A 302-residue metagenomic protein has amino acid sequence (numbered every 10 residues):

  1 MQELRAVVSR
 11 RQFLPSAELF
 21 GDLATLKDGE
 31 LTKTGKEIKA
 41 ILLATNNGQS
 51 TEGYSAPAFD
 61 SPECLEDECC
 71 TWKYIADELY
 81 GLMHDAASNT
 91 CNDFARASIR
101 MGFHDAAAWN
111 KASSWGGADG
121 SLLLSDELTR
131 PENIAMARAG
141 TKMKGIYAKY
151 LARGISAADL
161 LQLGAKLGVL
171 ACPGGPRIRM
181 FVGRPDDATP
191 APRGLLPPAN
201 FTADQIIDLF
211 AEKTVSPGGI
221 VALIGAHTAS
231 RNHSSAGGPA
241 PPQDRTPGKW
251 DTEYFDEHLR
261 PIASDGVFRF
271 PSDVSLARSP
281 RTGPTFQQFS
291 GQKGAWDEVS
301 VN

Functional and structural regions predicted by a protein language model:
M1-N302: Catalytic cores of secreted/periplasmic or lumenal enzymes
